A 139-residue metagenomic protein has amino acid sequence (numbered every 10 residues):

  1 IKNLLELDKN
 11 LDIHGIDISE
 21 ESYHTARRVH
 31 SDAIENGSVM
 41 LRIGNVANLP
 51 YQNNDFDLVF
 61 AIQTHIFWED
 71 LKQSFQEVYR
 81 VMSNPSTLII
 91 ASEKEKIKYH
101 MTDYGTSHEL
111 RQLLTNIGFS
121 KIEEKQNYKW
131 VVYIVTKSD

Functional and structural regions predicted by a protein language model:
I1-N48: Class I SAM-dependent methyltransferase SAM/SAH-binding core
A47-V59: A short acidic, Gly/Pro-enriched loop at the edge of an enzyme's catalytic core that lines a small-molecule cofactor
D57-D70: A short SAM/SAH-binding and catalytic strip from SAM-dependent methyltransferases
H65, E93-Y99: Short "lid" loop at the C-terminus of a central beta-strand within the Rossmann-like core of SAM-dependent
K72-N84: A short glycine-rich, Lys/Arg-flanked "PGG" loop and its adjoining helix->strand segment in the class I
P85-E93: Conserved beta-strand signature within the Rossmann-like core of class I S-adenosyl-L-methionine
T102-I117: Short alpha-helix
I117-S120, Q126-D139: Core SAM-dependent methyltransferase catalytic element
